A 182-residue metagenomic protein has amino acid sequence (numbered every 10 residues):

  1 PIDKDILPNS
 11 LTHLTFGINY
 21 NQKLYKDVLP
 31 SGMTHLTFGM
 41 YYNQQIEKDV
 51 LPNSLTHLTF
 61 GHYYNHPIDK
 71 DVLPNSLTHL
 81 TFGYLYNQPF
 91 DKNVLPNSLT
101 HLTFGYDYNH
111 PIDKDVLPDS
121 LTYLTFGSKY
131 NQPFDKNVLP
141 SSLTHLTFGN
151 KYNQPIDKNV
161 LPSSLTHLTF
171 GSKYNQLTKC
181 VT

Functional and structural regions predicted by a protein language model:
P1-D5, S10-T15, S31, T122 (+2 more regions): Intrinsically disordered, low-complexity repeat tracts
P1-I6, Y20-V28, Y42-V50, Y64-V72 (+5 more regions): Leucine-rich repeat
L11, M33-L36, L55, L77 (+4 more regions): Conserved hydrophobic position(s) of the canonical leucine-rich repeat
L14-G17, L36-G39, L58-G61, L80-G83 (+4 more regions): Conserved hydrophobic beta-strand positions in leucine-rich repeat
